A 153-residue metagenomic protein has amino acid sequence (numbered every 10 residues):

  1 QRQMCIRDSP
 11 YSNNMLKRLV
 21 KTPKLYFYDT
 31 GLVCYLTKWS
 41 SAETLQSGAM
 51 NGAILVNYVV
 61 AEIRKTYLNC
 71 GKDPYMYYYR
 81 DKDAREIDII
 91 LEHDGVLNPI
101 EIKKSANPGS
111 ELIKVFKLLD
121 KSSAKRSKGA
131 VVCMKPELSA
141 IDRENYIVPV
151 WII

Functional and structural regions predicted by a protein language model:
Q1-L97: Accessory nucleic acid-recognition modules appended to NTPase machines
T37-W39, E101, E111-L112, I141-R143: Short conserved micro-motifs at the rims of enzyme active sites and ligand-binding pockets
L68-N69, K117-R126: Arginine/glycine-rich "motif VI" loop of SF2 helicases in the C-terminal RecA-like domain
Y75, K128, E144-Y146: Conserved beta-strand segments of alpha/beta enzyme cores
E92, P99-N107: Active-site ExK catalytic segment of metal-dependent nucleases
A106-V115: Active-site-adjacent loop/helix micro-motif of nuclease/hydrolase catalytic cores
K125-C133: Short, hydrophobic beta-strand segments that form beta-sheet elements in well-ordered domains
K135-I153: Domain-level recognition of nuclease-like catalytic cores that cleave nucleotide substrates
